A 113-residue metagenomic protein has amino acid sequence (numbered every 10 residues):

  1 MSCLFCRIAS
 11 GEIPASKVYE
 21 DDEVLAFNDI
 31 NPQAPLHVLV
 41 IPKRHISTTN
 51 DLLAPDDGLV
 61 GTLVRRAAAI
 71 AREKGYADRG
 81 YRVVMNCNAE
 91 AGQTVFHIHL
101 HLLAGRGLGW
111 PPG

Functional and structural regions predicted by a protein language model:
M1-G113: HIT superfamily nucleotide-processing domains
